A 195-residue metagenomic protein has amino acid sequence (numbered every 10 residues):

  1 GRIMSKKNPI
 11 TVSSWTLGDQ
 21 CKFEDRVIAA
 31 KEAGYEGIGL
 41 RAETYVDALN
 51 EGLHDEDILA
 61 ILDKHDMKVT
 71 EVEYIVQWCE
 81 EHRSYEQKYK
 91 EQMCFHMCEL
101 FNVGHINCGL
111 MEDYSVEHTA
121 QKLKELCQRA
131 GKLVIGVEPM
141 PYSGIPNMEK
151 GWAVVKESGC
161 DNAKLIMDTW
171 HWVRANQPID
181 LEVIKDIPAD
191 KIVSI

Functional and structural regions predicted by a protein language model:
G1-V103, C160-K164, D190: N-terminal pre-domain/capping segments
C21-E24, I61-K68, W78-M167, R174: Active-site acidic/histidine proton-transfer and metal-coordination neighborhood in alpha/beta enzyme cores
I28-A29, H54, A153-V154, E182-K185: Glycine-rich, phosphate-binding/catalytic loops in enzymes
V46, H171-V173: Short gly/pro/ser/thr-enriched loop/turn and capping motifs at secondary-structure boundaries
V72, C108, I195: Short glycine/serine/threonine-enriched helix-capping/active-site loop that flanks the nucleotide-sugar donor pocket
N147-M148, Q177-I184: Histidine/acidic-residue-rich catalytic or RNA/ligand-binding cores of hydrolases and nuclease-related proteins
L181-I195: Aromatic-lined glycan-binding groove of carbohydrate-active enzymes
